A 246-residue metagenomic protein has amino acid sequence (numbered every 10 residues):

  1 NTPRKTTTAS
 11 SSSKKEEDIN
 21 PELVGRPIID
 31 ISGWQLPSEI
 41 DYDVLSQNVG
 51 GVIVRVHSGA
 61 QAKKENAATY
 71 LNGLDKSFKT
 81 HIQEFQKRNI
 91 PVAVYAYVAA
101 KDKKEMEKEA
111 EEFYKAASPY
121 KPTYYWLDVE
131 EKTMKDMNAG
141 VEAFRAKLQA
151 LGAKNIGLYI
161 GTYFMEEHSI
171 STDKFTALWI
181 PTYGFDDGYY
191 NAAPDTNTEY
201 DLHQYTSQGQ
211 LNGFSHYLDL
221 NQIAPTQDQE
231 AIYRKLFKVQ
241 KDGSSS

Functional and structural regions predicted by a protein language model:
N1-T6: Gram-positive cell-envelope targeting signals
A9-Y42, D173-S246: Functionally critical loop-and-helix segments that line ligand-binding/catalytic clefts of soluble enzyme domains
D18-R145, Q149-L151: Substrate-binding cleft of extracellular glycoside hydrolase catalytic domains
G59, A100, Y163-F164, Q210: Positions that flank functional sites
K63, I156-I160, I232-K238: Short C-terminal domain-edge/linker segments immediately following a structured domain
Y97, Y159-G161, Y205: Conserved beta-strand termini and adjacent loop/short-helix elements that scaffold enzyme active sites in alpha/beta
Y124-A193: Catalytic domains of cell-wall/extracellular-matrix polysaccharide-remodeling enzymes, centered on de-N-acetylation
